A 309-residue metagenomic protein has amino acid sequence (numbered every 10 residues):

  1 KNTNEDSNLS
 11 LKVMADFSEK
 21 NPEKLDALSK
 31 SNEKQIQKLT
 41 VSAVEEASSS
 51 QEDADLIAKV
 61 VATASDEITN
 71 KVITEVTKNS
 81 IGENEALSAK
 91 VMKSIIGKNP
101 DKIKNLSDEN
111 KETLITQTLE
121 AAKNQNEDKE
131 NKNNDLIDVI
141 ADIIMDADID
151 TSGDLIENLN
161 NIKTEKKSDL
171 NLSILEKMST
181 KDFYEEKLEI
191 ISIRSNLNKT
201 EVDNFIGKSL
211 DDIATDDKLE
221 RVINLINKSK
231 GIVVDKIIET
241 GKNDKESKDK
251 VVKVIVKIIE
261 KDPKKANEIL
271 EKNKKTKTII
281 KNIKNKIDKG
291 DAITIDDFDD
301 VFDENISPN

Functional and structural regions predicted by a protein language model:
K1-N309: Non-catalytic all-alpha helical scaffold/repeat segments
